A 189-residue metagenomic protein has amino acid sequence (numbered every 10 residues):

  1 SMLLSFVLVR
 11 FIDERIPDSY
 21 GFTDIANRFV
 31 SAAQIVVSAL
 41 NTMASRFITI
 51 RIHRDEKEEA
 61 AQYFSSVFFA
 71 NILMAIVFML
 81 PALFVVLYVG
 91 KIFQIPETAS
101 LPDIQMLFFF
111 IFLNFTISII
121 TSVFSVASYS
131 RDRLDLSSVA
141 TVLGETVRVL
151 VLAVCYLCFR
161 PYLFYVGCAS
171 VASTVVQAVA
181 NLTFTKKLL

Functional and structural regions predicted by a protein language model:
S1-T49, M79-L83, N114, V149 (+1 more regions): Signature of the first transmembrane helix
S5, D24-N27, N71, A75 (+4 more regions): Residue-level recognition of transmembrane alpha-helices in multi-pass small-molecule transporters/permeases
S5, F68-Q94, V154: Alpha-helical transmembrane segments of multi-pass membrane transport and lipid-handling proteins
D13-S19, V30-L73, G90-I95, S128-L136: Transmembrane-helix boundary and interhelical linker motifs in polytopic inner-membrane proteins
F84-L87, E97-T121, V142, L150 (+1 more regions): Alpha-helical transmembrane segments of multi-pass membrane proteins
I119-T141: Cytoplasmic helix-loop-helix junction between adjacent transmembrane helices in 12-TM secondary transporters
S138-L188: Hydrophobic alpha-helical transmembrane segments
